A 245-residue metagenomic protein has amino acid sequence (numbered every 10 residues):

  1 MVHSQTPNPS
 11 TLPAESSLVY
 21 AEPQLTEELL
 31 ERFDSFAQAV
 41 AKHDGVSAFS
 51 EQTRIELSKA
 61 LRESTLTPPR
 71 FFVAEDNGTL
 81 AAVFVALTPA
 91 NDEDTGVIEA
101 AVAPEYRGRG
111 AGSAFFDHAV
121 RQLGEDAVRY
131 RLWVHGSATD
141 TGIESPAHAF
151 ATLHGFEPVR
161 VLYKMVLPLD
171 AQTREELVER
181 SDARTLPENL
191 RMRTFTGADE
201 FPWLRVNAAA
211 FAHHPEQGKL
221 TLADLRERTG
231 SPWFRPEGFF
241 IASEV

Functional and structural regions predicted by a protein language model:
M1-A14, N91-D92, P104-L190: Acyl-donor-binding surface of acyltransferase catalytic domains
V2-A60, E179-G218: Short amphipathic alpha-helix that is part of the acyltransferase structural core
E22-Q24, L30, D34-D140, V245: Conserved donor-binding loop and adjoining core beta-sheet/short helix segment in diverse acyl/aminoacyl transferases
S58-A60, T152, R226-R228: A generic local structural motif
P69, R160-K164, E237-F239: Short hydrophobic/aromatic beta-strand or adjacent loop that forms the aromatic wall/cage of a ligand/substrate-binding
A210-E244: Phosphate-binding active sites in nucleotide-utilizing proteins
